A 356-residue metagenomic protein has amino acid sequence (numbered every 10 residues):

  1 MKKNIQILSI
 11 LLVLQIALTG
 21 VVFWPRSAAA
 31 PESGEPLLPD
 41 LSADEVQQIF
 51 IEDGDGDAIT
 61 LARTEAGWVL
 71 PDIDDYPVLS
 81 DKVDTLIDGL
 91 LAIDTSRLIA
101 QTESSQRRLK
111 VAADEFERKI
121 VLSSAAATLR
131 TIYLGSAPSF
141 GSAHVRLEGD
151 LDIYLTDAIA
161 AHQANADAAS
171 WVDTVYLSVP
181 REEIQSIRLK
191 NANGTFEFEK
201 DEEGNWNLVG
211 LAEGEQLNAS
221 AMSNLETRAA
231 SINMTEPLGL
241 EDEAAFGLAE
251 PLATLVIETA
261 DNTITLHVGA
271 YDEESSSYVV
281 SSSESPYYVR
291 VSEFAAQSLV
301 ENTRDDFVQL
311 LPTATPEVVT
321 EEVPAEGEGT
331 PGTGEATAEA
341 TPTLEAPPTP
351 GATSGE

Functional and structural regions predicted by a protein language model:
M1-E356: A short-motif feature that recognizes glycine-rich, charge-decorated loops that bind or process nucleotide phosphates
